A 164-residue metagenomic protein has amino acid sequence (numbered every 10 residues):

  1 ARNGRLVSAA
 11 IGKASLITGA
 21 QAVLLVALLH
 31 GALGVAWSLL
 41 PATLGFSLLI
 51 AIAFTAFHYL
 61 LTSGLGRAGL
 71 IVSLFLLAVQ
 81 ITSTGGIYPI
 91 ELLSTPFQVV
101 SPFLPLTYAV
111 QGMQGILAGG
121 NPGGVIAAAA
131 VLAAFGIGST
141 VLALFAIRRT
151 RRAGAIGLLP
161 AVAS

Functional and structural regions predicted by a protein language model:
A1-S164: Membrane-spanning alpha-helical segments of multipass transporters and channels
